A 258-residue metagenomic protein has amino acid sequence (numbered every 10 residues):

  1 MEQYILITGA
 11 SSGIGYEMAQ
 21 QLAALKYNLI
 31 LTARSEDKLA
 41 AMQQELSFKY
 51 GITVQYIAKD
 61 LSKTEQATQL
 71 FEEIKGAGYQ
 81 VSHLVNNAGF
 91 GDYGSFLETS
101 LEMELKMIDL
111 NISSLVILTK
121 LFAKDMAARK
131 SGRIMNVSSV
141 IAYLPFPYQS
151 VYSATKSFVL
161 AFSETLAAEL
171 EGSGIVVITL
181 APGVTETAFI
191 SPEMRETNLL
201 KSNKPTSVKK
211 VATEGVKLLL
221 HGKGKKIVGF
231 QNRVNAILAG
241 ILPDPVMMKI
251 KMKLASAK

Functional and structural regions predicted by a protein language model:
S11-G13: Conserved glycine-rich cofactor-binding loop
L25-M42: Conserved glycine-rich Rossmann-like NAD(P)H-binding loop of the short-chain dehydrogenase/reductase
N87-D92: Conserved NAD(P)H cofactor-binding loop of Rossmann-fold oxidoreductase domains
S95-L97, M103-I108: Substrate-binding pocket helix/loop in short-chain dehydrogenase/reductase
T119, T155: Active-site helix of classical SDR
S139: Residue(s) in the substrate-gating loop at a strand-loop-helix junction that position the organic substrate next
T179, L200-A236: C-terminal helical subdomain
